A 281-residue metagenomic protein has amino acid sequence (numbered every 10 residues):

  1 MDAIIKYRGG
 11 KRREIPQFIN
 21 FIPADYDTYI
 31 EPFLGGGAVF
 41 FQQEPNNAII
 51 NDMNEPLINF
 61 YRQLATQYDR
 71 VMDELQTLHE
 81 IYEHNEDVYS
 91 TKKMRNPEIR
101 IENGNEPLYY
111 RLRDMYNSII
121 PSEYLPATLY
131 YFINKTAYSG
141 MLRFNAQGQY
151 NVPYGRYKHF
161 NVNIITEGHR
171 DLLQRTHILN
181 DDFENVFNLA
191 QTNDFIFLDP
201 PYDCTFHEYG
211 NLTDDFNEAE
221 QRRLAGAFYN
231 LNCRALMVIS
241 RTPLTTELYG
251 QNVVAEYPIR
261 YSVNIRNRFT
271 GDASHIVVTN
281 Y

Functional and structural regions predicted by a protein language model:
M1-A24: Class I SAM-dependent methyltransferase Rossmann-like catalytic core, especially the SAM/SAH-binding loop
F18, Y29-Q43, I50-E55, Y131 (+6 more regions): Conserved proline-anchored active-site loop of SAM-dependent methyltransferases that bridges a beta-strand
F33-A38, I165, I239-P243: Short, polar loop motifs at secondary-structure junctions
N46-Q174: Class I S-adenosyl-L-methionine-dependent methyltransferase module
F144-Y154, Y202-E220: Mobile active-site "lid"/loop adjacent to the S-adenosyl-L-methionine
I164-F197: A mid-sequence, solvent-exposed acidic-amphipathic segment
D203, D214-Y281: Long, positively charged, glycine-interspersed low-complexity recognition regions
